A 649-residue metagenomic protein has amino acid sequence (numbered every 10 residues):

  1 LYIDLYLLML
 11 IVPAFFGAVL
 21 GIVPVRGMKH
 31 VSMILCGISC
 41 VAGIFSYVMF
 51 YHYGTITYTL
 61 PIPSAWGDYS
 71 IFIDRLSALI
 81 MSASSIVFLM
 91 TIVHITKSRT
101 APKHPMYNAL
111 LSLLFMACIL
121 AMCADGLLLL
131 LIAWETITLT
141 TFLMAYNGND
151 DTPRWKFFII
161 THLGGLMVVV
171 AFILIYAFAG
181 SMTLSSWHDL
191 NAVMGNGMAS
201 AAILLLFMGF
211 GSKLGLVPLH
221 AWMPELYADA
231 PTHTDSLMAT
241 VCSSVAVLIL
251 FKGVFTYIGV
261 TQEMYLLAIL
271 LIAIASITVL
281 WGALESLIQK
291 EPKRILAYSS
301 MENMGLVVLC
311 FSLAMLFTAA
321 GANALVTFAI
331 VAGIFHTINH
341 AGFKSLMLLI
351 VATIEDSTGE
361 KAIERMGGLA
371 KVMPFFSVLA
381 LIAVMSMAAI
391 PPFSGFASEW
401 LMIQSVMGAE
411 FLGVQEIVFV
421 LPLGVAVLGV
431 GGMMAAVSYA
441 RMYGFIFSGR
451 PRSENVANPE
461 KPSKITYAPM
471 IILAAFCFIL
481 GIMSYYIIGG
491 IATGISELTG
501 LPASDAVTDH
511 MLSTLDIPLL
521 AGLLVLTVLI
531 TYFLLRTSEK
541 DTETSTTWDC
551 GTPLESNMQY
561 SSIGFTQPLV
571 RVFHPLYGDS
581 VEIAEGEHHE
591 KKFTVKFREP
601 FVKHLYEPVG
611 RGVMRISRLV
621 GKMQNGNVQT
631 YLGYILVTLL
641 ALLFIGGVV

Functional and structural regions predicted by a protein language model:
L1-L8, F15-A109, S181-N191, T493 (+1 more regions): Transmembrane helix-loop-helix hairpins at membrane boundaries of multipass inner-membrane proteins
Y6-I22, I34-V48, M81-K97, L114-F115 (+5 more regions): Central hydrophobic cores of alpha-helical transmembrane segments in multi-pass inner-membrane proteins across all
M28, M106-A201, S236, V247 (+3 more regions): Alpha-helical multi-pass transmembrane bundles of energy-transducing inner-membrane proteins
I62, P153, L204-I269, P292-V307 (+4 more regions): Short helix-boundary/re-entrant hairpin motifs in multi-pass inner-membrane proteins
P63-L79, L190-I203, G333-I338, G408-G424 (+1 more regions): Short aromatic-rich membrane-water interface segments that cap or initiate transmembrane helices in multi-pass membrane
W66-L129, T152, M208-S212, A239-S243 (+2 more regions): Helix-loop-helix module between adjacent transmembrane segments
V217, K344-L348, L421-P459, M511-L512 (+2 more regions): Predominantly late transmembrane helices and immediately cytosolic-facing juxtamembrane segments
I487-P518, L534-V649: Aromatic-capped, Gly/Pro-kinked transmembrane alpha-helices
